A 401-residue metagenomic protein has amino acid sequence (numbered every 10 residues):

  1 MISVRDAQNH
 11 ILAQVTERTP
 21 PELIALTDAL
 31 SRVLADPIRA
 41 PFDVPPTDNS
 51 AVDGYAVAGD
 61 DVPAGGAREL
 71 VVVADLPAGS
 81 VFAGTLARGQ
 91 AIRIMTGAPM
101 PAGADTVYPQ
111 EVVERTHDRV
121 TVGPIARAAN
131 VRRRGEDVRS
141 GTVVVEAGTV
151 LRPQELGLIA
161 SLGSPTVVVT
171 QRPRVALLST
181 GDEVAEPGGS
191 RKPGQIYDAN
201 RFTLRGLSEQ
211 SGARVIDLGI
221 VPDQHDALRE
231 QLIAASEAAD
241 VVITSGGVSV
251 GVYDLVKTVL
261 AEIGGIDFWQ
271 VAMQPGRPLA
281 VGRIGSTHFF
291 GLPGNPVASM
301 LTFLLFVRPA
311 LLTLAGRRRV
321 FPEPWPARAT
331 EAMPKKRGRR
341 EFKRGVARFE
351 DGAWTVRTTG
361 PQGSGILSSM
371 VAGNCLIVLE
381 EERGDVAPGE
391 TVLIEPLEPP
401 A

Functional and structural regions predicted by a protein language model:
I2-V4, L23, P41-D43, Y55-D217 (+4 more regions): Short, glycine/charged-enriched hinge/interface segments at domain edges or termini
V4-R5, P165-L292, P296-T302: Helix-rich terminal scaffold detector
I11, G54, G141, L177 (+4 more regions): Residue-level signal for inorganic ion chemistry
I11-L12, N295: Catalytic, metal-anchored helix/loop core of enzyme active sites in primary metabolism
A13, D28-A29: Non-catalytic DNA-recognition/assembly elements of restriction-modification systems
V15-T19, P37, M100, T142-T149 (+11 more regions): Structural signal for hydrophobic packing residues in well-ordered secondary-structure cores of soluble enzyme domains
E22-T27, A35-D36, N49, G79 (+2 more regions): Flexible glycine/proline-rich
A29, L34-A56: N-terminal glycine-rich beta->alpha transition that marks the start or flank of a dinucleotide-binding site
